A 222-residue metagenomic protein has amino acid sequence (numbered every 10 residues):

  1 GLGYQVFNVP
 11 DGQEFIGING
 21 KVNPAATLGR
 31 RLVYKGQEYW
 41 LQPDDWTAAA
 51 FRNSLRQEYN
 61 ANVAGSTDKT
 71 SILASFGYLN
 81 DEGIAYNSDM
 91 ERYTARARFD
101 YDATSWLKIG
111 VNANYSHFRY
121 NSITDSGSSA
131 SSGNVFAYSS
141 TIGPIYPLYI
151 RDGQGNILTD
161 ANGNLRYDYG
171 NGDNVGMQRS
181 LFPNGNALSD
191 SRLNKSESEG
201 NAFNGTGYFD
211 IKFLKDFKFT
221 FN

Functional and structural regions predicted by a protein language model:
G1-P43, G83-S88, T94, R98-A202 (+1 more regions): Surface-exposed loop/interface segments of Gram-negative outer-membrane beta-barrel transport/assembly proteins
D44-S54: Periplasmic N-terminal accessory/gating domains of Gram-negative outer-membrane beta-barrel systems
W46, M90, T206-Y208: Aromatic-residue hotspot detector
A50-F51, E58-N80, R96-D102, G110-N112: Predominantly transmembrane beta-strands of Gram-negative outer membrane beta-barrel pores used for transport
R52-D68, G77-Y78, A187-N222: Outer-membrane beta-barrel transmembrane strands
